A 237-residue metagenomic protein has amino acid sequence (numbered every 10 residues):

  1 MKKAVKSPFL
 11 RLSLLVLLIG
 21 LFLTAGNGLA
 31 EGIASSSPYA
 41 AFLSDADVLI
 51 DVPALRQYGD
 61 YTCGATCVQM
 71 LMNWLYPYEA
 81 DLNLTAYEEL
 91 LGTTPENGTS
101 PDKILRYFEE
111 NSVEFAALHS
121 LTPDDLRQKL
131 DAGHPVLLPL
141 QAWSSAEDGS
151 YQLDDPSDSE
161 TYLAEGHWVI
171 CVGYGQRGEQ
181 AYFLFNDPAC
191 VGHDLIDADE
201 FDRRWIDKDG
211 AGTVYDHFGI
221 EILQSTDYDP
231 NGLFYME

Functional and structural regions predicted by a protein language model:
K3-L15: N-terminal Sec-pathway targeting helices
S13-T24: Bacterial N-terminal signal peptides
L21, A65, Y174: Gly/Ser/Thr-rich helix-start
T24-G32: Membrane-interface motif at the C-terminal end of an N-terminal transmembrane signal
E31-L126, D131-H134, K208-E237: Cysteine-nucleophile protease catalytic domains, especially the papain-like/related folds used in DUB/UBL proteases
G32, S159-L163, I170-E237: Noncatalytic regulatory segments and standalone regulatory/sensor domains
Q69, A142, A189: Short, flexible active-site-adjacent loop segments at beta-strand->alpha-helix junctions, enriched in small/polar
L121-N186: Active-site-adjacent substructure of cysteine-protease-like catalytic cores
